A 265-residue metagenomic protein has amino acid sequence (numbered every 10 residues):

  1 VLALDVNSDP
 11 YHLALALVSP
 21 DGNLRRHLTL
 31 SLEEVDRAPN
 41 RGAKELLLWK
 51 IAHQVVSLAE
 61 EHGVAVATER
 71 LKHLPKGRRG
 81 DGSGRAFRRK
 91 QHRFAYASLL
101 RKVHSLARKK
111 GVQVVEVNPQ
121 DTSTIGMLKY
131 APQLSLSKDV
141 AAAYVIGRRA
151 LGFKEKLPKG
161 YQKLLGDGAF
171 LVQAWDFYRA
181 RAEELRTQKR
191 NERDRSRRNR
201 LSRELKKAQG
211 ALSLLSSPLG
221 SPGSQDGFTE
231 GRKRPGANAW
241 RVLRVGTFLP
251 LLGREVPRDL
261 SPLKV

Functional and structural regions predicted by a protein language model:
V1-V265: Positively charged, helix-rich recognition surfaces that bind polyanionic ligands
